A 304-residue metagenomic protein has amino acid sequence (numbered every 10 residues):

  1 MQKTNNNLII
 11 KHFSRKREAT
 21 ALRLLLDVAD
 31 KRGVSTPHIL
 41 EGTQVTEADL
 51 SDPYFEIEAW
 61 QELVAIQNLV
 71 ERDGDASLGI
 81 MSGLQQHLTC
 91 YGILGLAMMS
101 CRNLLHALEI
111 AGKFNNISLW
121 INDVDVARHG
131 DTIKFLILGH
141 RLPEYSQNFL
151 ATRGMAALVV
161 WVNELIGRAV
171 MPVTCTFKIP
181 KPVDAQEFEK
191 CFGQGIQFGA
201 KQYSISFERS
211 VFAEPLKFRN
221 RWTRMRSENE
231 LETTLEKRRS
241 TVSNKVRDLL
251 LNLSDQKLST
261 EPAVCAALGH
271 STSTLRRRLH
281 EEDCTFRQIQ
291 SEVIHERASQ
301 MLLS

Functional and structural regions predicted by a protein language model:
M1-F135: N-terminal low-complexity or simple alpha-helical regulatory segments that function as activation/interaction modules
Q2-D27, S100, N115, R141 (+6 more regions): Surface-exposed, interaction-prone regions with an acidic/low-complexity signature
E18-A21, R32, T36, E58 (+6 more regions): Residue-level recognition of alpha-helical structural elements
L24, A157, W161-V162, L249 (+1 more regions): Short, hydrophobic/aromatic alpha-helical segments in well-folded domains
V45-E47, E58, L88-V211: N-terminal regulatory/effector-sensing and dimerization cores that precede helix-turn-helix DNA-binding domains
I66, L108, M155-L158, L231 (+1 more regions): Hydrophobic alpha-helical core bundles mediating ligand binding, dimerization, or RNAP-core interactions
P182-S304: Extended mid-to-C-terminal alpha-helical interaction segments
